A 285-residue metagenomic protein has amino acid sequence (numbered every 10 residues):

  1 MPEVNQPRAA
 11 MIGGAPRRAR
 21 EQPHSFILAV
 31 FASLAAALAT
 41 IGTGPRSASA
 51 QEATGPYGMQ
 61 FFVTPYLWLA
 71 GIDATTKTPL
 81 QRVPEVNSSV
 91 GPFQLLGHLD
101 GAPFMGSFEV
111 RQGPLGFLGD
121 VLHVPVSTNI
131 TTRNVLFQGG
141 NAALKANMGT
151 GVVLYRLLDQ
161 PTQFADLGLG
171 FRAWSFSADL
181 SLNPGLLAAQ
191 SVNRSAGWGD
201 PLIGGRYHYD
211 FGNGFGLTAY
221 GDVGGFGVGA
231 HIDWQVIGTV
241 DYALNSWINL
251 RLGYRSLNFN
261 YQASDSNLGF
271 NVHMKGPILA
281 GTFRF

Functional and structural regions predicted by a protein language model:
M1-G58: Cleavable N-terminal export/targeting peptides
P45-D120, A280-R284: Short glycine/proline- and aromatic-enriched beta-strand/turn motifs that initiate or cap beta-hairpins
V63-L69, V110, G119-H123, L167-A173 (+4 more regions): Transmembrane beta-barrel strands of outer-membrane/channel proteins
V63-P65, G106-Q112, G151-Y155, L169-F171 (+3 more regions): Residues on the lipid-exposed face of transmembrane beta-strands in outer-membrane beta-barrel proteins
I72-G101, V121-M148, W174-W198, F226-G227 (+1 more regions): Extracellular/periplasm-exposed beta-strand and loop segments of Gram-negative cell-envelope proteins, dominated by
P114-G119, Q160-A165, N213-L217, W247-L250: Repeated loop/turn-to-beta-strand initiation elements of outer-membrane beta-barrel proteins
F215-H231: Transmembrane beta-strand segments that form the barrel wall of outer-membrane beta-barrel proteins
Q235-F285: Predominantly the C-terminal beta-signal and adjacent terminal strand-loop region of outer-membrane beta-barrel
